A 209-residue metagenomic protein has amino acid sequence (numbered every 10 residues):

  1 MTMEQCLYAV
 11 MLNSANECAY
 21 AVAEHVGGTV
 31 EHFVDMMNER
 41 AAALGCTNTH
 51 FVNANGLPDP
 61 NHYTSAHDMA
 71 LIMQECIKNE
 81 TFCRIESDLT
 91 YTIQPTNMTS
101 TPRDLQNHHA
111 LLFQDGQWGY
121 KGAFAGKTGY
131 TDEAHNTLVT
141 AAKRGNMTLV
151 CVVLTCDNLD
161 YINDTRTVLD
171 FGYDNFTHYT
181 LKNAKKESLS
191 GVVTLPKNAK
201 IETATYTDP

Functional and structural regions predicted by a protein language model:
M1-H67, L71-E80, R144: Active-site-adjacent loops and short helices of periplasmic peptidoglycan-processing enzymes
C46-T47, N61-Y63, H67-D68, M73-P209: Domain-terminus/edge residues, biased toward the C-terminal soluble/receptor-binding domains of extracytoplasmic
